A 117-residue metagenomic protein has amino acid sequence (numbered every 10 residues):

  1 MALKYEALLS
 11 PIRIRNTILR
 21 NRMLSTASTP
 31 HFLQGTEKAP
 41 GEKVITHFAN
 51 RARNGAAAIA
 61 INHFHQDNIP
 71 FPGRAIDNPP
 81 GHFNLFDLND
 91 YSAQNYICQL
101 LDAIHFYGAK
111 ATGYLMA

Functional and structural regions predicted by a protein language model:
M1-A117: Flavin-dependent oxidoreductase catalytic cores
